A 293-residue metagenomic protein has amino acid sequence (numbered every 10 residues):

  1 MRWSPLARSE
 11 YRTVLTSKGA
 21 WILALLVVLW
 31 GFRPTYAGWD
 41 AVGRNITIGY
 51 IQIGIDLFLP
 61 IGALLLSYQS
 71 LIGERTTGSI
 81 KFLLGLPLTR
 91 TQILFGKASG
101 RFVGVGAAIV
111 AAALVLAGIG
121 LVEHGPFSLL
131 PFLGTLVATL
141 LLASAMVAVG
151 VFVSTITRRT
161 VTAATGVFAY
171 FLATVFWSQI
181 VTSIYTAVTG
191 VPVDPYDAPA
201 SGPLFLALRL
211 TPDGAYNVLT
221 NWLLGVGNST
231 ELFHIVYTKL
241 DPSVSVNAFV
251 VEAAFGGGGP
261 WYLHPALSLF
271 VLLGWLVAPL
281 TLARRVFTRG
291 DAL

Functional and structural regions predicted by a protein language model:
M1-L65, K239-L293: Hydrophobic alpha-helical transmembrane segments
T13, G73, L86, A117-L121 (+2 more regions): Transmembrane helix-loop junction
I22-L25, T160-S178, V193-D197: Pore- or pathway-lining transmembrane helices of multi-pass membrane proteins that form conduits for solutes/ions
L26-W30, G100, A112, A138 (+1 more regions): Transmembrane alpha-helical core residues of multi-pass small-molecule transporters, especially secondary transporters
R33, Y68, A111, V115-I119 (+8 more regions): Alpha-helical membrane-inserting segments
P34-D56, G62, R101-T162, G166: Secretory targeting signals
S67-V103: Helix-loop-helix units of permease transmembrane domains in multi-pass membrane transporters, especially ABC
F176-L269, G274, T281: Terminal transmembrane helical anchor/hairpin motif
